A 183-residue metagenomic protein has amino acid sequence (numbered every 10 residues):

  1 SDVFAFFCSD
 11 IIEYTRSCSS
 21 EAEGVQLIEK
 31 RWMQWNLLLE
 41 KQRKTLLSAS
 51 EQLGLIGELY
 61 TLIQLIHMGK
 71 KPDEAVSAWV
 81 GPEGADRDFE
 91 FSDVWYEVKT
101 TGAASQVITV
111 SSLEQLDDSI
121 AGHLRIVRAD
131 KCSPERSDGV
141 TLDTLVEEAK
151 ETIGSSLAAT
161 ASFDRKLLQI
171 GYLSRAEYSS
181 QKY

Functional and structural regions predicted by a protein language model:
S1-G84, T101-Y183: Nucleic-acid endonuclease domains
L65, F89-G102: Conserved catalytic cores of phosphodiester-cleaving nucleases, focusing on short active-site segments
